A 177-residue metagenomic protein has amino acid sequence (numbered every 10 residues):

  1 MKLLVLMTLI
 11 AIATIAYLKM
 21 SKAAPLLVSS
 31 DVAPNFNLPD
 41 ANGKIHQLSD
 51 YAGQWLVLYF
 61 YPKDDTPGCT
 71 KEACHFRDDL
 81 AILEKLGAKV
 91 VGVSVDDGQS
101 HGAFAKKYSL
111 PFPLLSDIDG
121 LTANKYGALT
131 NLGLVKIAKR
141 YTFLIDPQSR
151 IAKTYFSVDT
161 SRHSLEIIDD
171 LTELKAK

Functional and structural regions predicted by a protein language model:
V5-N35: N-proximal helix/coil linker or "cap" segments that precede and/or mark the start of modular domains
A33-P34, W55, K139-Y141: Short loop/turn microsegments at loop-to-beta-strand junctions
F36-W55: A short beta-strand-turn-helix
S49-T70: Short active-site neighborhood of thiol/selenol oxidoreductases, capturing the structured segment around
T70-L110, L121-T122: Structural microenvironment flanking redox-active thiols in thiol-disulfide oxidoreductases
L110-F112, L129-L132, K136-F143: Structural micro-motif
I137-K177: Thiol-/selenol-based redox modules, centered on thioredoxin-like and closely related oxidoreductase domains
